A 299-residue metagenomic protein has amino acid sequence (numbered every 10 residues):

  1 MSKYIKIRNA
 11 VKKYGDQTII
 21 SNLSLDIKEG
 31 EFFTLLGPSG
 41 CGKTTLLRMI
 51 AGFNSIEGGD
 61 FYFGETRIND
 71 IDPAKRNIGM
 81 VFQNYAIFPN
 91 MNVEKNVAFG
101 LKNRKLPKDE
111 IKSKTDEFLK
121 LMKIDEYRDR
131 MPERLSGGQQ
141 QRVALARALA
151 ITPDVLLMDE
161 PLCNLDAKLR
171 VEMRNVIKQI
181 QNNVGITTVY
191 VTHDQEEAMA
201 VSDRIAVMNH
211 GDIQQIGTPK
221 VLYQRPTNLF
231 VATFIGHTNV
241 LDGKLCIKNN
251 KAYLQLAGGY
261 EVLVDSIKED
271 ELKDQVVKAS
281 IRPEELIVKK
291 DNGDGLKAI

Functional and structural regions predicted by a protein language model:
L36-P38: The feature captures the beta-strand-to-loop junction immediately N-terminal to the Walker
A51: Helix-to-loop junction immediately C-terminal to a conserved catalytic motif
E57-D60, E110, H210, D242: Conserved coupling/switch loops of ABC nucleotide-binding domains, chiefly the family-specific signature
G59-R67: Conserved ABC transporter NBD signature motif
P73-G79, Q83, I87-F230: ABC ATPase nucleotide-binding domains
Q224, Y253, A257-I299: Glycine/charge-rich catalytic "coupling/switch" loops of P-loop NTPases
